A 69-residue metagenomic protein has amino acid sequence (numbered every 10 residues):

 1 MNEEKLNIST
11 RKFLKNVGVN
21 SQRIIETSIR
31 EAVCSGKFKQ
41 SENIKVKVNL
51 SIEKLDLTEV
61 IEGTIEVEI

Functional and structural regions predicted by a protein language model:
M1, N16: A short glycine-/small-residue-rich loop at the edge of a beta-strand within enzyme catalytic domains
N2-T10, T27-R30, K37-I69: N-terminal intrinsically disordered, cationic/polar leader segments that include organellar targeting peptides
V17-I29: Compact soluble domain cores
N20, S35-F38: Short acidic, glycine/proline-enriched loop segments that cap or flank alpha-helices
